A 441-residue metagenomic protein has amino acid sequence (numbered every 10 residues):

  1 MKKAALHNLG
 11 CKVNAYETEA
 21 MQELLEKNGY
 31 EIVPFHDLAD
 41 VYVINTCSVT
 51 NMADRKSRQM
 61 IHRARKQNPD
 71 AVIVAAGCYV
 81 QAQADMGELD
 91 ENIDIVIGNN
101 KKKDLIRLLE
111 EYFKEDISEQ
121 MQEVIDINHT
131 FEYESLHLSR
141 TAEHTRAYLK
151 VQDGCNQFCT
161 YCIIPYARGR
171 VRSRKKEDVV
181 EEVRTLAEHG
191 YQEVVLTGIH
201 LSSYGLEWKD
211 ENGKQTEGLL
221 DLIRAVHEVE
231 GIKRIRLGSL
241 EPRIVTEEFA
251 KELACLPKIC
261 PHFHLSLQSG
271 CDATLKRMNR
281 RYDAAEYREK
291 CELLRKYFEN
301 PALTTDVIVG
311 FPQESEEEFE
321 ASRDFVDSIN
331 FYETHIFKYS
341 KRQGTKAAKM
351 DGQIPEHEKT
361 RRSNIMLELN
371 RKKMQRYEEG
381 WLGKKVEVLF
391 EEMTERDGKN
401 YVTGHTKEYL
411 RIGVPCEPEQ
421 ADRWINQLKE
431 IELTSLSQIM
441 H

Functional and structural regions predicted by a protein language model:
M1-G205, G218, E248, L253 (+8 more regions): Proteins enriched for Cys/Gly/acidic motifs involved in redox and nucleic-acid/cofactor modification
D70-A71, E111-Q122, L206-L220, E395-N400 (+1 more regions): Short, glycine- and charge-enriched coil/turn segments that flank and shape catalytic ligand pockets
V74-A75, Q83-D85, E188-E316: Conserved SAM/AdoMet-binding glycine-rich loop
A142-T145, C155-N156, I259, S269 (+5 more regions): Short flexible coil/turn linkers enriched for glycine and charged/polar residues that connect secondary-structure
L265, D306, V326, T334 (+3 more regions): Hydrophobic, well-ordered secondary-structure elements that form the walls of internal hydrophobic environments
E314, I329-F331: Contiguous mid-protein beta-loop-alpha structural module that forms a pocket-lining wall or clamp of enzyme active
K338-G352: Aromatic/acidic polysaccharide-binding cleft in carbohydrate-active enzymes
K349-H441: Terminal RNA-binding accessory module
